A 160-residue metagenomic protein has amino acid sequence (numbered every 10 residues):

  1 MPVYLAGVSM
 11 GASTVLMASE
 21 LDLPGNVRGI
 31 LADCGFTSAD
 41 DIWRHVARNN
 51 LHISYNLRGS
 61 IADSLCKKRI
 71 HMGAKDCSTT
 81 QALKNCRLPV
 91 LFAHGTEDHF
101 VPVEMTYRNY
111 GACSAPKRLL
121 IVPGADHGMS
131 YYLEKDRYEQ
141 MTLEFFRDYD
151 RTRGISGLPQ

Functional and structural regions predicted by a protein language model:
M1-S9: Alpha/beta-hydrolase fold nucleophile elbow
G11, V15-S19, T106: Short helix immediately C-terminal to the catalytic nucleophile in hydrolase catalytic domains
M17-M72: Hydrolase active-site cap/lid region
T79, L88, P102-G111: Short alpha-helix in the alpha/beta-hydrolase fold that links the catalytic acid
N85-R87, F92-H94, D98: Short beta-strand/loop motif that positions the catalytic acidic residue of the alpha/beta-hydrolase fold
T96-V101, G128-M129: Acidic catalytic loop of the alpha/beta-hydrolase fold
Y110-M129: Catalytic histidine neighborhood in serine/cysteine hydrolases with alpha/beta-hydrolase-type architecture
A125-E139: Catalytic histidine-centered segment of alpha/beta-hydrolase-like enzymes
